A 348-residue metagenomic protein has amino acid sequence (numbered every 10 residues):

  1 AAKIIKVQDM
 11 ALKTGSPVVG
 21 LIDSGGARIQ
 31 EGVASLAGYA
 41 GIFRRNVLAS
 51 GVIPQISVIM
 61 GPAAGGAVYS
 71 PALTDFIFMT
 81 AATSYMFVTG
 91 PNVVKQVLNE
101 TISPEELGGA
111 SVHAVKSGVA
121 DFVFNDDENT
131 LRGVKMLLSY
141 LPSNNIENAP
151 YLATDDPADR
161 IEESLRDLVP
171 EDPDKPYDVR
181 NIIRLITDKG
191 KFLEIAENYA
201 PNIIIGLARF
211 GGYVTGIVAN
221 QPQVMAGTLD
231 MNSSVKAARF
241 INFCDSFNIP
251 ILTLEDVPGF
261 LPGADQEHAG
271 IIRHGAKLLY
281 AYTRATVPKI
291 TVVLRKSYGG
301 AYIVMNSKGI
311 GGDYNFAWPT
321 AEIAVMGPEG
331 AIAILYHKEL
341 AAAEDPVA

Functional and structural regions predicted by a protein language model:
A1-A348: Ligand-binding clefts of soluble mixed alpha/beta catalytic domains
